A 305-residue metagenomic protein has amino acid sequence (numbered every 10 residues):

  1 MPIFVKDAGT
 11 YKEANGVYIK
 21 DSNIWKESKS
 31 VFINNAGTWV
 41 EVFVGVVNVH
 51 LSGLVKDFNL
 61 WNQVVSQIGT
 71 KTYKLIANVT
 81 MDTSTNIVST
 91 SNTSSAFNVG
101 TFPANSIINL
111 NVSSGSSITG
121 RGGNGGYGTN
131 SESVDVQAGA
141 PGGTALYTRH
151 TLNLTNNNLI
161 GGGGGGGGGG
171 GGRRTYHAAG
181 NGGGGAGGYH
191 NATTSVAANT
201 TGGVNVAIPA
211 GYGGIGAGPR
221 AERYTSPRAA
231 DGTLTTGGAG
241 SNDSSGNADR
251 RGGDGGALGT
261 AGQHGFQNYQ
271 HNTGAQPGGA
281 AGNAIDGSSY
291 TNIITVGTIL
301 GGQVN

Functional and structural regions predicted by a protein language model:
P2-G163, G167-N305: Glycine-centric low-complexity repeats
